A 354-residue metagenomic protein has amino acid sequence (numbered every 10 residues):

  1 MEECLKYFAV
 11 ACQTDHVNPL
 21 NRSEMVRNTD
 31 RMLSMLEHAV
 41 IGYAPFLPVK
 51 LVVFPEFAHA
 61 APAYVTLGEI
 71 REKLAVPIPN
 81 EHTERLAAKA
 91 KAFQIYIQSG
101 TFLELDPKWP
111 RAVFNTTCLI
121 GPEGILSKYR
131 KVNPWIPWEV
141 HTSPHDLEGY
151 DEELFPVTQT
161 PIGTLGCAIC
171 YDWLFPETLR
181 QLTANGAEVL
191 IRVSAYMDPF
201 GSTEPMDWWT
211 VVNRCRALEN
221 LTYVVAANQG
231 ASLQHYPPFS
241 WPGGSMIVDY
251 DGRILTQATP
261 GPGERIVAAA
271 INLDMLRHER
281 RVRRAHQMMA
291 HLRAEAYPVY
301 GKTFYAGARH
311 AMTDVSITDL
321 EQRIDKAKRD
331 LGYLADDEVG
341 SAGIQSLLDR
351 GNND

Functional and structural regions predicted by a protein language model:
E2-V17, R22, V26: Short beta-strand segments enriched in small/hydrophobic residues
A9, N115-S127, G244-P260: Short, glycine-anchored, charge-dense loop/turn motifs used at functional sites
N18-P19, A60-V65, P137: Short acidic/His/Gly/Ser-rich catalytic and metal-binding motifs that mark active-site loops of diverse hydrolases
V26, D30, S34-P122, L126-K128 (+2 more regions): Cys-nucleophile CN-hydrolase/nitrilase-fold catalytic domain and related Cys-dependent amidase chemistry that acts on
E81-Q98, T164, C170-V267: CN hydrolase (nitrilase-like) catalytic-core segments centered on the catalytic cysteine and neighboring Lys/Glu
I97-E104, P134-T142, V225-G230: Short Pro/Gly-enriched beta-strand edge/turn motifs at strand-loop
L105-V189, V193-C215: Active-site catalytic loop in hydrolytic enzyme cores
E219, N228-D354: C-terminal beta-strand edge segments of enzyme domains
